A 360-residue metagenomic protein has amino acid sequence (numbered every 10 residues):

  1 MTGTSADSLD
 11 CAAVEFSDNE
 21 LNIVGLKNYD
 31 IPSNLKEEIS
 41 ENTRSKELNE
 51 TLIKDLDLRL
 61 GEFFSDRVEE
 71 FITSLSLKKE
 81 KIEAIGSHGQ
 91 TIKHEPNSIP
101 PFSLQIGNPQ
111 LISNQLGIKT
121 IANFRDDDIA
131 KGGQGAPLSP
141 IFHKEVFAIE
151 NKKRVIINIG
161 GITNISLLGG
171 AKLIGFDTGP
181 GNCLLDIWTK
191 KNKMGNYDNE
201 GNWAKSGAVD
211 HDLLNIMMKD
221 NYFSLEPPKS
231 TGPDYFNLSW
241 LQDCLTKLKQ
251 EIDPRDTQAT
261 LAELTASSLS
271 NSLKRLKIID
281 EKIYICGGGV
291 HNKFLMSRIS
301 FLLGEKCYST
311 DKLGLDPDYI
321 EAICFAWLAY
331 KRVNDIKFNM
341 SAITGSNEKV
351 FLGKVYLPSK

Functional and structural regions predicted by a protein language model:
M1, K81-G86, R154-N158, G175: Short glycine-aspartate micro-motif
T2, A6, A259, E263 (+1 more regions): Glycine-rich phosphate-binding/hydrolytic loop that grips phosphoryl groups
T4-P32, A171-A266, S270, E348-K360: Conserved ATP-utilizing enzyme core subdomain
E15-S76: Glycine-rich nucleotide/cofactor/substrate-binding loop typically near the N-terminus or early in the first domain
T51-P109: Short beta-strand-loop/turn "lid" adjacent to the catalytic site in phosphate-handling enzymes
F63-F71, P254-I279: Phosphate/ATP-binding catalytic cores across multiple sugar-kinase/actin-like superfamilies, primarily ASKHA
I92, D280-S300: Glycine-rich phosphate-binding loops at beta-strand->alpha-helix junctions
P96, P100-S103, L111-N114, I118-N196: Phosphate-binding/catalytic loop of phosphoryl-transfer enzymes
